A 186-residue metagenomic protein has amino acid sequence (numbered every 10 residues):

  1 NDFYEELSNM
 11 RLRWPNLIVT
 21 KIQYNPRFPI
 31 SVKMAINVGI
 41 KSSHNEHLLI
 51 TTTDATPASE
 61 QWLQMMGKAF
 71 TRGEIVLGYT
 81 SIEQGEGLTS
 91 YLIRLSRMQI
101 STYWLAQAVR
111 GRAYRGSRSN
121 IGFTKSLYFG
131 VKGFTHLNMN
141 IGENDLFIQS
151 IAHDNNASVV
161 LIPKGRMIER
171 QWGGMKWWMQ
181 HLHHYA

Functional and structural regions predicted by a protein language model:
N1-P26: Acidic donor-binding segment of Leloir-type glycosyltransferases
Q23-S43, M65: Glycine-rich, basic loop-to-helix element that forms the pyrophosphate-binding segment of sugar-nucleotide handling
P26, Q61-T89: Conserved donor NDP-sugar-binding/catalytic core segment of glycosyltransferases
N45, R72-I75, N156-A157: Short, high-confidence coil segments that cap the C-terminus of an alpha-helix and link into the following beta-strand
L48: Short aromatic/hydrophobic "clamp" motif used to bind/position activated sugar donors
T52-T56: The conserved acidic donor/metal-binding loop of glycosyltransferases
L77-Q99, S126-F129, F134-A186: Catalytic donor/gating beta->alpha subdomain of glycosyltransferases that bind UDP-sugars
A113-F123, D145: Short glycine- and hydrophobic/aromatic-rich loop-to-beta-strand nucleating segment in the catalytic cores
